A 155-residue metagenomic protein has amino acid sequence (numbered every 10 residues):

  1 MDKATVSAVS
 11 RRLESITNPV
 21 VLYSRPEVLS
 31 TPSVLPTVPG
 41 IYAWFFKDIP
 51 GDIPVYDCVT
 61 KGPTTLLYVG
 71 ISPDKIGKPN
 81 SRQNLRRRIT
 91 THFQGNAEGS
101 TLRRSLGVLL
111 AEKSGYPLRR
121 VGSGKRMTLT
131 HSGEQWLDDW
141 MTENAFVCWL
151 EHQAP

Functional and structural regions predicted by a protein language model:
M1-W136, W140, A145-P155: GIY-YIG nuclease catalytic motif and its immediate N-terminal context
